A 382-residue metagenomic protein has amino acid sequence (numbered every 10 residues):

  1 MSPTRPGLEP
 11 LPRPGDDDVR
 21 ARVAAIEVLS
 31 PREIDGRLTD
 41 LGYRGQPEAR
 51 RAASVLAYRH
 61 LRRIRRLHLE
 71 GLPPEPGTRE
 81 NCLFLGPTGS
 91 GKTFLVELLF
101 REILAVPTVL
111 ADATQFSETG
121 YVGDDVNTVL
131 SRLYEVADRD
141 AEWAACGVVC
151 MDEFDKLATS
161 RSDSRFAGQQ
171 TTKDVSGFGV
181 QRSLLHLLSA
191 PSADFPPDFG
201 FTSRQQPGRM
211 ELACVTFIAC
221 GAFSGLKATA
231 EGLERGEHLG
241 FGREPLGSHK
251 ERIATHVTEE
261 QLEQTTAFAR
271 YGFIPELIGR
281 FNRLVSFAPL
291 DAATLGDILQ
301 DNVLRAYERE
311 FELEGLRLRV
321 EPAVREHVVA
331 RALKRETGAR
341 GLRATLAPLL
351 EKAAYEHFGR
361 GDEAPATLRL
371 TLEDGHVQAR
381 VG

Functional and structural regions predicted by a protein language model:
S2-G45, R50-V109, T114-E135, R139-G382: AAA+ P-loop NTPase nucleotide-binding core of proteostasis motors
